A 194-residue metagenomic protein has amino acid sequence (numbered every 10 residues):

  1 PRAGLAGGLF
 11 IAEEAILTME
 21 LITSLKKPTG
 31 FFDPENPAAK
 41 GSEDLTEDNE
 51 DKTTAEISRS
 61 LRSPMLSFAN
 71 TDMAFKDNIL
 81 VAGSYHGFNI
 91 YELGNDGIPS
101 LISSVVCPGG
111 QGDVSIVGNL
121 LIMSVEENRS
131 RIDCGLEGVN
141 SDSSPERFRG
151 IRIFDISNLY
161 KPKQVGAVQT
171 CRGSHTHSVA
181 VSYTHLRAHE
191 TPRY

Functional and structural regions predicted by a protein language model:
P1-R187, R193: Feature marking well-ordered beta-strand scaffolds used for ligand recognition
